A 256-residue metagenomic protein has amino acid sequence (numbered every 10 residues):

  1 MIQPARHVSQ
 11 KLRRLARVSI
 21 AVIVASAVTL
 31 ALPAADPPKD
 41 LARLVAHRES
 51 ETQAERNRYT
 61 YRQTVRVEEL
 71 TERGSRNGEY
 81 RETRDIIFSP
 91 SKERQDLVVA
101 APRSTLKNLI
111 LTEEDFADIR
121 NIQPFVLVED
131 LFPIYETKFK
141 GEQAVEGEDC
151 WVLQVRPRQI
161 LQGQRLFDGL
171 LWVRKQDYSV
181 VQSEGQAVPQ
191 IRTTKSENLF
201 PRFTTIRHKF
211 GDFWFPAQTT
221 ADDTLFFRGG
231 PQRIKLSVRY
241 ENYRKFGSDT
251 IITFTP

Functional and structural regions predicted by a protein language model:
M1-R14: N-terminal secretory signal peptides that target proteins for export/translocation
L12-L15, L30-L32: Leucine-biased recognition of intrinsically disordered, low-complexity hydrophobic segments
R17-T29: Bacterial N-terminal signal peptides
L32-D168, K175-V181, Q186-P201, H208-A217 (+1 more regions): Structured extracytoplasmic
